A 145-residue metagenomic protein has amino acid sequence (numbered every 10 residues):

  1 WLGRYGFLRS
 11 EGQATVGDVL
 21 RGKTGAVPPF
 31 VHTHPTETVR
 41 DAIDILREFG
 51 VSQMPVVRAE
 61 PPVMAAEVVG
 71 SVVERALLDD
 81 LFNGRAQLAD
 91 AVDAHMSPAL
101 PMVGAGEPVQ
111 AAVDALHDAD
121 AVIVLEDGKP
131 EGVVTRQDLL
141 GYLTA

Functional and structural regions predicted by a protein language model:
W1-A145: Tandem CBS (Cystathionine beta-synthase) repeat/Bateman regulatory domains
